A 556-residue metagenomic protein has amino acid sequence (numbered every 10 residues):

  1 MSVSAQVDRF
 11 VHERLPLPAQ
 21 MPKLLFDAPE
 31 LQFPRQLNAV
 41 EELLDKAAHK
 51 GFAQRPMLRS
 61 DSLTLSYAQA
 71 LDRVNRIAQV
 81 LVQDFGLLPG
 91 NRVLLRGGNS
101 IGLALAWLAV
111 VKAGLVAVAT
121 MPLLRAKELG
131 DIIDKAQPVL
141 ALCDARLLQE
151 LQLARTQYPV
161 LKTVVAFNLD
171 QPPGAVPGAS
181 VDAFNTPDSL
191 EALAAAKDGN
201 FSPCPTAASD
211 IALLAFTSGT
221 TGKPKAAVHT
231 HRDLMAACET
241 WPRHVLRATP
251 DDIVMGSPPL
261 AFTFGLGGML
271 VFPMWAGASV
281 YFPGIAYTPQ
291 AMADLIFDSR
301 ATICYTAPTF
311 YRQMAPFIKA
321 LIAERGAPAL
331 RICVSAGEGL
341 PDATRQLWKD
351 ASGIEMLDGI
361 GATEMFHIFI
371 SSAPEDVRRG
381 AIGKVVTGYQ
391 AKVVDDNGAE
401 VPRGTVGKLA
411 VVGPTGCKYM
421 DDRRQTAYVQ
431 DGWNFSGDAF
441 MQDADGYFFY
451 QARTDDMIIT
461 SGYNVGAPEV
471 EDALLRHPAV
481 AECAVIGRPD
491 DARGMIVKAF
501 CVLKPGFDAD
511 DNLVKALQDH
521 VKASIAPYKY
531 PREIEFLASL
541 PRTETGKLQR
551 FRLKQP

Functional and structural regions predicted by a protein language model:
M1-F10, L108, K112-A192, F297 (+1 more regions): Structural core segment of the AMP-binding/adenylate-forming
Q54, A166, D182, A195-F216 (+2 more regions): Conserved pre-ATP/AMP-binding loop-to-beta segment of ANL
L63, V80-K127, P259, N464: Conserved AMP-binding/adenylate-forming
S66-A68, P205, A212-A236: Conserved AMP-binding A3 loop
L124-K127, A141-C143, A410-G413, K418 (+4 more regions): AMP-binding/adenylate-forming catalytic core of the ANL superfamily
M235-I253, T263-T302, Q313, F317 (+1 more regions): Conserved AMP-binding/adenylation subdomain of ANL enzymes
A301-T306, A315-R378, Q390: Gly/Ser/Thr-rich phosphate-binding loop
K384-G388, A399-D431, Y463-V465: Conserved ATP/PPi-binding loop(s) of AMP-dependent carboxylate-activating enzymes
